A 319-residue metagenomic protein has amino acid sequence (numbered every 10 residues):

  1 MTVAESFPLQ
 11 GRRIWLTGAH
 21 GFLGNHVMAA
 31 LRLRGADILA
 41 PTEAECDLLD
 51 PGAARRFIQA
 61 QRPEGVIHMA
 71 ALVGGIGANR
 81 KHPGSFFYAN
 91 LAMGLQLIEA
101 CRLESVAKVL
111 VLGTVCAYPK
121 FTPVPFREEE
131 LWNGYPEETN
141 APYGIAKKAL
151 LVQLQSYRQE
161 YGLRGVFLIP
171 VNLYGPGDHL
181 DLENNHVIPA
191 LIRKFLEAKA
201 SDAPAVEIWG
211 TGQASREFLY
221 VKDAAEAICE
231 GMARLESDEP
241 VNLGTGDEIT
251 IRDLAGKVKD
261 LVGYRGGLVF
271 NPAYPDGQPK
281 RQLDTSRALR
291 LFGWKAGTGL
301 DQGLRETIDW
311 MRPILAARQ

Functional and structural regions predicted by a protein language model:
F7, G18, M28-L33, E197-Q319: C-terminal substrate-binding subdomain of Rossmann-fold SDR/epimerase-dehydratase oxidoreductases
G24-N25: N-terminal Rossmann-fold NAD(P) dinucleotide-binding loop
R32-R56: Adenosine-cofactor binding site in Rossmann-like domains, unifying the SAM/SAH pocket of S-adenosylmethionine-dependent
D47, A117-P119, P142, V166-A190 (+1 more regions): Flexible, glycine-rich beta-alpha linker
P51-L91, L103: NAD(P)H-binding glycine-rich loop region in Rossmannoid oxidoreductase-like domains and their noncatalytic homologs
L95-N140: Conserved Rossmann-fold NAD(P)-dependent oxidoreductase catalytic core, especially the SDR/UDP-sugar
K108, G113-T114, L151-P176, P189-L191 (+1 more regions): Conserved beta-loop-beta element that borders a ligand/cofactor-binding pocket
P142, A146-A149: Active-site helix of classical SDR
